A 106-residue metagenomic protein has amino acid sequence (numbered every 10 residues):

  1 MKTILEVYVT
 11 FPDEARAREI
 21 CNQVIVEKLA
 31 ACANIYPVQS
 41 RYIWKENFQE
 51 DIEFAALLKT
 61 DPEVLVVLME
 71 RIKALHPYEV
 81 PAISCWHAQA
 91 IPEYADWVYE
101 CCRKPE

Functional and structural regions predicted by a protein language model:
M1-E106: Positively charged, small/polar-rich N-terminal and surface patches that mediate targeting and assembly and bind
